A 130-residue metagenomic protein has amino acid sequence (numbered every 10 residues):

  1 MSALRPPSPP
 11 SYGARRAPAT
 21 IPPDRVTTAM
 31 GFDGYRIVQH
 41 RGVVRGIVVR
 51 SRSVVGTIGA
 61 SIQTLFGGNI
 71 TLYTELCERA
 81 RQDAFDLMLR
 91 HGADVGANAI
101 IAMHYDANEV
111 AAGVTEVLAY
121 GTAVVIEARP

Functional and structural regions predicted by a protein language model:
M1-V54, A119-P130: N-terminal presequence-like segments and the immediate start of the first folded domain
V26, V38, G59-A60, Y105 (+1 more regions): A residue-level detector for conformationally permissive "hinge/kink" positions
A29-F32, Y105-E109: Short, solvent-exposed loop/turn elements at beta->coil junctions and helix N-caps that rim active or binding pockets
G31, I37, Q63, G67-T71 (+3 more regions): Short capping/connector residues at structural and topological boundaries
V44, V49, T57-M103: Short, well-ordered alpha-helical segments
E109-L118: Membrane-proximal amphipathic alpha-helices
